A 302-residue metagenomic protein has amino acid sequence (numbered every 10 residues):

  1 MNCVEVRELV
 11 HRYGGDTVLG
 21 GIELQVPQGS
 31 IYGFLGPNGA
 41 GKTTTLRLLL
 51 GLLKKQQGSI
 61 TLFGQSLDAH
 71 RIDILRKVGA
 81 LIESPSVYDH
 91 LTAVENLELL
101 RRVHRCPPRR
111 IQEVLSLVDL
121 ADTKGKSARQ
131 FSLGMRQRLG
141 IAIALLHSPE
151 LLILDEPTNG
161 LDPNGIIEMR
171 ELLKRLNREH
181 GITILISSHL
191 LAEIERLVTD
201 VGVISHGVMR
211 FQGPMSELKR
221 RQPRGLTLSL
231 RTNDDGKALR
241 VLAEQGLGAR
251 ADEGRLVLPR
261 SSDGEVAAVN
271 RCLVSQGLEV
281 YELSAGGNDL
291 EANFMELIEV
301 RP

Functional and structural regions predicted by a protein language model:
C3-V6, H11-I186, L191-S205, F211: ABC transporter nucleotide-binding domains
Q65-D68, R105, M209, N233 (+2 more regions): Short, surface-exposed acidic/glycine-rich loop or hinge patches that mediate macromolecular interfaces
H90, R231, P259, L283-S284: Active-site-adjacent beta-strand anchor residues
R170-R260: ABC transporter nucleotide-binding domain
S261-P302: C-terminal coupling/interaction segments
